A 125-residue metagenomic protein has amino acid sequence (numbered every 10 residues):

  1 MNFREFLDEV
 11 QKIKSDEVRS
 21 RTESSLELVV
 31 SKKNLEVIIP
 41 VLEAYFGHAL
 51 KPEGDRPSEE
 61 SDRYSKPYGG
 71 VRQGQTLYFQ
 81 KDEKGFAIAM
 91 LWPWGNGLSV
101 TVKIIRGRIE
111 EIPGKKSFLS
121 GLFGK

Functional and structural regions predicted by a protein language model:
N2-K125: A cross-family detector of function-defining hotspots
